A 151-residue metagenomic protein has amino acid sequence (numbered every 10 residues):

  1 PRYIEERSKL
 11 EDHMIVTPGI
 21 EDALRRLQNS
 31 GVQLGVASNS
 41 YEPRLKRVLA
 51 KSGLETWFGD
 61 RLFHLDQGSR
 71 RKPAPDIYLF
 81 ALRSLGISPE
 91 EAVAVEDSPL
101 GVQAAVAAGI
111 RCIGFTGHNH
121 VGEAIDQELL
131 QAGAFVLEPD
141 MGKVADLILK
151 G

Functional and structural regions predicted by a protein language model:
P1-D22, S30: Metal-dependent phosphoesterase signature
E6-L10, G31, H64-Q67, F115: Residues at structural and domain junctions
V16, L34, A94-V95: Conserved SAM-binding loop
R25, Y41-G151: Asp-based, Mg2+/Mn2+-dependent phosphohydrolase catalytic module
S30-G31, A132: Structured helix-beta-strand junction loops
